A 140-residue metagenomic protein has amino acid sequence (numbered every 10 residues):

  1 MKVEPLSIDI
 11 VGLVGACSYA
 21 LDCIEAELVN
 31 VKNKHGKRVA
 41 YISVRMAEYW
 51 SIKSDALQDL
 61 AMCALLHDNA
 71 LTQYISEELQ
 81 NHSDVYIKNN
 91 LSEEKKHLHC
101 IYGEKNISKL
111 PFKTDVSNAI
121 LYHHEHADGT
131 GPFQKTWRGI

Functional and structural regions predicted by a protein language model:
M1-L121, E125-D128, P132-G139: Acidic/His-rich, divalent-metal-binding segments that scaffold phosphate/diphosphate chemistry
